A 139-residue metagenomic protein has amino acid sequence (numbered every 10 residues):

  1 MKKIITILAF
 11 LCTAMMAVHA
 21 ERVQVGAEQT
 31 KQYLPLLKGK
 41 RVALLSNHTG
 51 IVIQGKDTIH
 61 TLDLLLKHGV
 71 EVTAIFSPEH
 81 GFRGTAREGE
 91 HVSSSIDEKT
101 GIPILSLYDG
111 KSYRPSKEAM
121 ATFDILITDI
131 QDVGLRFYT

Functional and structural regions predicted by a protein language model:
M1-E21: Bacterial Sec-dependent N-terminal signal peptides
E21-V70: N-terminal phosphate-binding or glycine-rich loops at protein starts, especially the Walker A/P-loop of NTPases
V42, T73, D124-I125: Conserved acidic residues
E71-G81: Short internal beta-strands
S77, T128-D129: Redox-cofactor binding/interface segments in oxidoreductases and associated redox assembly factors
H80-R83, H91-I96: A cross-family phosphate/adenosyl-ligand binding-site feature
S93-F123, L135: Glycine-rich oxoanion-binding loops at beta->alpha junctions
D132-T139: Glycine/threonine-rich flexible loop motifs
